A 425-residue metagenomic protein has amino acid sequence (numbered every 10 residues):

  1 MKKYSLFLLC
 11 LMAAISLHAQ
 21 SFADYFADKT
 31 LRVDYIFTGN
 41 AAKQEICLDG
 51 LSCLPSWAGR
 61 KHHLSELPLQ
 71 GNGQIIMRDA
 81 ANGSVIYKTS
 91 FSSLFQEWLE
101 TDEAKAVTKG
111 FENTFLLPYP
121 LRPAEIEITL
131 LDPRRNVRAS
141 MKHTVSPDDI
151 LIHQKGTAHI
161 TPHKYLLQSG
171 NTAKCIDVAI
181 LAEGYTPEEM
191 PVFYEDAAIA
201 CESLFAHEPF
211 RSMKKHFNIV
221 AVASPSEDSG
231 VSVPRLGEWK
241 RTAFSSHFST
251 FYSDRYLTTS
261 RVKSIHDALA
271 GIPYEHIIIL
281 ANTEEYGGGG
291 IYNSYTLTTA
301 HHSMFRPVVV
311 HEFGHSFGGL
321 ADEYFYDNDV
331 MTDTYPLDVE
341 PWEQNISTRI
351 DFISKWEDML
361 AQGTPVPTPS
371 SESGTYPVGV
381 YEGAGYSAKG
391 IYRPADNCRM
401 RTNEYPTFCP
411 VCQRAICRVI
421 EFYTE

Functional and structural regions predicted by a protein language model:
Y4-A13: Sec-dependent N-terminal signal peptides
I15-A19: Sec/Tat signal peptide C-region and signal peptidase I cleavage site
S21-F37, A41-K43, Y324-E425: Replace "(M1/M4/M9/M12/WLM)" with "(e.g., M1/M4/M8/M9/M12/M26/WLM)" and add "not limited to" to clarify scope
Y25-L151: Beta-strand-enriched, solvent-exposed domains that form extended recognition/catalytic surfaces
I150-R211, A221-V231: Fold-level signature of zinc-dependent metallopeptidase catalytic domains
M190-F193, G288-E312: Short pre-active-site segment immediately N-terminal to the catalytic Zn-binding motif
H216-Y292: Active-site-proximal segments of metallohydrolase catalytic domains
F313-D329: Catalytic Zn2+-binding segment of zinc metalloproteases
